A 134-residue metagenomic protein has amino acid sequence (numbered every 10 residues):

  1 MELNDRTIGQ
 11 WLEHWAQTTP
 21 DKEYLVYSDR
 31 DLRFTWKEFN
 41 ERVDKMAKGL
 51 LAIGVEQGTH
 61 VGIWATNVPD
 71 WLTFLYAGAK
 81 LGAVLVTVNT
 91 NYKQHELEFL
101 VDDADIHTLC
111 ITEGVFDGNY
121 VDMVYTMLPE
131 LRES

Functional and structural regions predicted by a protein language model:
M1-L3, E38, V86-V88: Short, flexible loop segments at the rims of nucleotide/cofactor-binding pockets, characterized by
L3-Y24, E41: A short N-terminal helical cap/helix-turn-helix that marks the beginning of AMP-binding/adenylate-forming
L12, T73-F74, V124: Aromatic/hydrophobic pocket-lining residues that form π-stacking "cages" and hydrophobic walls in ligand
H14, T18, K45-G49, E130: Solvent-exposed, charged/polar functional surfaces in cytosolic regulatory/catalytic domains
T19-D21, Q57, D105: Residue-level preference for short coil/turn positions at secondary-structure junctions
Y24-V68, L72-Y76, K93-E98: Conserved AMP-binding/adenylate-forming core of the ANL superfamily
L81-S134: Structural core segment of the AMP-binding/adenylate-forming
